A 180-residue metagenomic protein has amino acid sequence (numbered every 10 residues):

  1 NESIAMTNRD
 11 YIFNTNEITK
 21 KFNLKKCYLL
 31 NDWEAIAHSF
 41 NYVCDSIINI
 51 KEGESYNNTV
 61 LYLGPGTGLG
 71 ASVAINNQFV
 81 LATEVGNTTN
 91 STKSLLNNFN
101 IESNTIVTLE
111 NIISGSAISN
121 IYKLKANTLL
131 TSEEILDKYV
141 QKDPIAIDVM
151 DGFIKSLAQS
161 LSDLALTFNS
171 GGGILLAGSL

Functional and structural regions predicted by a protein language model:
N1, D32, G64-T67, G171-L180: Glycine-rich beta-strand-to-loop/alpha-helix junction loops that act as flexible
E2-T59, K93-L95: Glycine-rich phosphate-binding loop and adjoining helix at the ATP-binding site of ATP-dependent phosphoryl-transfer
S3-M6, D10, A82-V85, I106-E110 (+2 more regions): Generic secondary-structure boundary/loop-capping signal
I4-A5, V85-K93, A126-L129: Short, functional N-terminal and low-complexity linear motifs
K20-N23, V73, N97-L180: ATP-binding/phosphotransfer module of carbohydrate and carboxylate kinases, centering on a glycine-rich
I36-S39, L69-V73, N120: Short, well-ordered, mixed-charge alpha-helical segments that flank or form enzyme active sites
Y42-V43, N77, K125: Single-residue recognition of alpha-helix boundary sites
K51-E110: Glycine-rich phosphate-binding loop of actin/hexokinase-like ATP-binding domains
